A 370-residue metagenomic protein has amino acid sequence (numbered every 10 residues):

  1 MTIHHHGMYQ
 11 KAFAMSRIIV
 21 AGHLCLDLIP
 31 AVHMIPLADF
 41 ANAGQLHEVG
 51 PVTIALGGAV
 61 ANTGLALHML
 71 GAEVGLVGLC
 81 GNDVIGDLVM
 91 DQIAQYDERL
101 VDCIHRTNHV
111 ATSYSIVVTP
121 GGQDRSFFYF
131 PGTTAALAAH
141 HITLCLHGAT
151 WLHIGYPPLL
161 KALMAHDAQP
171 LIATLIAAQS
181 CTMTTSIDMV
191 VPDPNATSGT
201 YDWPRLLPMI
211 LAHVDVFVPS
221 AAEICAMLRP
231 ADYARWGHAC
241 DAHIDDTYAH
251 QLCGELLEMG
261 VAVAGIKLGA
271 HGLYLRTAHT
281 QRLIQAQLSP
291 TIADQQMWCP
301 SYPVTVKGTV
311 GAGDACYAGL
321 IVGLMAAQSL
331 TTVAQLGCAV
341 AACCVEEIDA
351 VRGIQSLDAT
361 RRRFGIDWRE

Functional and structural regions predicted by a protein language model:
I3-L79, V84-E98, P300, T305-K307: Glycine-rich phosphate/adenosyl-contacting loop at the front of the ribokinase-like
Y9-G22, I176-A177, M209, L228-E370: Conserved phosphate-binding/catalytic region of the ribokinase-like
D39-I54, M69-P158, T360-E370: Conserved N-terminal subdomain of the carbohydrate kinase-like
Y96-R99, T200-M227, P290-Q295: Structural recognition of alpha->loop->beta junctions
P157, V190-P194, A222, G269 (+1 more regions): Active-site beta-loop-alpha junctions enriched in small/polar residues
L159-A168, T197, M227-L228, R235-W236: Glycine/threonine-rich flexible loop motifs
H166-A173, G199-L206: Charged helix-capping and loop-helix junction motifs
C181-V190: Short beta-strand/loop segments at the ligand-binding rim of alpha/beta enzyme cores
